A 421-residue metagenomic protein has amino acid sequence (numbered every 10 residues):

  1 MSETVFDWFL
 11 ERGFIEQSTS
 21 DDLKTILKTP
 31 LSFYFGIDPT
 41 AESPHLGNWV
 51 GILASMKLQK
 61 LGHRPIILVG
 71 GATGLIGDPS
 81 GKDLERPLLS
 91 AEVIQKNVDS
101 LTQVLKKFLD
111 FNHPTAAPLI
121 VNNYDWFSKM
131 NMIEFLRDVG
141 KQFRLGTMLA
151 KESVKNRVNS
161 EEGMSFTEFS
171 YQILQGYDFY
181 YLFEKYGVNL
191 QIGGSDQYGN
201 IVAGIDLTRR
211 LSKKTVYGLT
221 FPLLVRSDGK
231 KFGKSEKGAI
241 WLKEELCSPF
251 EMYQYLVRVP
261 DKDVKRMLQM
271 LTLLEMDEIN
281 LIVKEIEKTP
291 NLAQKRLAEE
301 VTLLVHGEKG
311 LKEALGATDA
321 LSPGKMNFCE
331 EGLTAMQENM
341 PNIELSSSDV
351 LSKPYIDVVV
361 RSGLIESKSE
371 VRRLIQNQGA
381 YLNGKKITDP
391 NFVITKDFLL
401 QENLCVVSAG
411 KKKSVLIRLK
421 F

Functional and structural regions predicted by a protein language model:
M1-G193, Q197, I205, S212-Y217: NTP-dependent nucleotidyl-transfer catalytic core
F35, L46, V69-G70, I76 (+8 more regions): Short glycine-rich loop/turn motifs that provide flexible caps or phosphate-binding loops at active sites
N200: Conserved phosphate/anionic-ligand binding catalytic regions in large, soluble enzymes, centered on
R210-F421: Conserved nucleotide- and phosphate/pyrophosphate-binding catalytic cores in adenylate/nucleotidyl-handling enzymes
